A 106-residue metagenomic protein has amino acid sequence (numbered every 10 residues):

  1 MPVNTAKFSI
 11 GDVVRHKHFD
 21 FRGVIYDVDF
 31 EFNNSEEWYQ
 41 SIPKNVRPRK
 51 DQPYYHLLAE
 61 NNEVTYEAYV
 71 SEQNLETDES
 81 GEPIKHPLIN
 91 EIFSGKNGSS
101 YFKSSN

Functional and structural regions predicted by a protein language model:
P2-T5, S9-I10, I25-G95, S104-N106: Basic/aromatic-rich interaction segments and small domains that mediate binding to polyanionic partners
R15-V24: Short coil-to-beta-strand transition motifs
